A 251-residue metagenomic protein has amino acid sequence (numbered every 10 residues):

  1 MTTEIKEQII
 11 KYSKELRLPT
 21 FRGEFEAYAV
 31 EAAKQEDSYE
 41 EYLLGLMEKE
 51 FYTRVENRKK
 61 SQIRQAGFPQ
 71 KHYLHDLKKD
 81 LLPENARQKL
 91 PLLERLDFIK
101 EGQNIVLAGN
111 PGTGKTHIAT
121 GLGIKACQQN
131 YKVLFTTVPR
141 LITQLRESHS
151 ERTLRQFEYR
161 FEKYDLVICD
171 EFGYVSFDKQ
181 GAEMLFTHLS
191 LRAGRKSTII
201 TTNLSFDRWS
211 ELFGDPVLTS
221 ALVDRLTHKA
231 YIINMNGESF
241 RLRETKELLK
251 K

Functional and structural regions predicted by a protein language model:
E7-K11, G23-E26, E41-G45, H75 (+8 more regions): Solvent-exposed alpha-helical segments within well-ordered globular domains of core cellular machineries
I10, K14, P19-P69: Interdomain "pre-motor" coupling segment immediately N-terminal to P-loop NTPase/helicase cores
Y12-P19, Y28-E31, K49, T53 (+11 more regions): Conserved, well-folded catalytic cores of nucleic-acid-processing and energy-transducing macromolecular machines
L44-F98, S239-K250: AAA+ P-loop ATPase motor domain of ring mechanoenzymes
N85-K163, L212: Conserved P-loop
T136, R140-E162, F172-K251: Replace "adjacent to P-loop NTPase cores in ATP/GTP-dependent enzymes" with "adjacent to NTP-binding cores
